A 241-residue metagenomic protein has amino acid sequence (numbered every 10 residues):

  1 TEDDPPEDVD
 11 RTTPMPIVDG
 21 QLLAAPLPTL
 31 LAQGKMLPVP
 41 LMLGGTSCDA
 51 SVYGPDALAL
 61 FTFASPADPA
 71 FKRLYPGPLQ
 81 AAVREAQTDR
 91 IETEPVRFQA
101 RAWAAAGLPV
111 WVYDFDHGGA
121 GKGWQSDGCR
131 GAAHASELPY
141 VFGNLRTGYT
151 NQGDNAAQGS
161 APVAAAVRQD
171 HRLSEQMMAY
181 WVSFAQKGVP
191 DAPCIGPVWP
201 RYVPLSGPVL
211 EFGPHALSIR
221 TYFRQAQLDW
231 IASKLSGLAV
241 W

Functional and structural regions predicted by a protein language model:
T1-Q169, Y180, K187: Substrate-gating cap/lid region and adjacent catalytic-acid/histidine neighborhood within extracellular/lumenal
L60, V141, S183, R201 (+2 more regions): Intrinsic disorder/low-structure terminal segments
G121, G148, G188-A192, G207 (+2 more regions): Amphipathic alpha-helical interaction segments
M177: C-terminal catalytic lobe of FAD-dependent flavoproteins
K187, D191-R220: Mature extracytoplasmic/periplasmic domains
H215-W241: Tryptophan-rich aromatic "cage" segments
